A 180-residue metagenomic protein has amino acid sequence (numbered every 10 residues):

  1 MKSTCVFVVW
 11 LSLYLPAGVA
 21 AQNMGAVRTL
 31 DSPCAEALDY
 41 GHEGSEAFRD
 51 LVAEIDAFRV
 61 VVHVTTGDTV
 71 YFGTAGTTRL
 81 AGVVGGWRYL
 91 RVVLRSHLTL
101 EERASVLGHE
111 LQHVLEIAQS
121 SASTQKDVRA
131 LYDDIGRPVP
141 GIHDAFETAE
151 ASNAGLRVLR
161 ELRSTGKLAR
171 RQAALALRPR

Functional and structural regions predicted by a protein language model:
M1-K2: N-terminal secretory signal peptides that target proteins for export/translocation
C5-G18: Bacterial N-terminal signal peptides
A21-Q22: Boundary of Sec targeting at the N-terminus
G25-C34, G86-L94, L131-P138: Acidic/histidine-rich, surface-exposed loop or edge segments in extracytoplasmic proteins
C34-L38, V92-E102, G136-T148: Second-shell loop/turn segments in exported
G44-V52, A57-V84, Q125-R180: Metalloprotease/metallohydrolase-associated module, dominated by Zn2+-dependent proteases
T69-E102, V114-I117: Active-site scaffold of zinc-dependent metalloenzymes
L111-D127: Catalytic Zn2+-binding segment of zinc metalloproteases
